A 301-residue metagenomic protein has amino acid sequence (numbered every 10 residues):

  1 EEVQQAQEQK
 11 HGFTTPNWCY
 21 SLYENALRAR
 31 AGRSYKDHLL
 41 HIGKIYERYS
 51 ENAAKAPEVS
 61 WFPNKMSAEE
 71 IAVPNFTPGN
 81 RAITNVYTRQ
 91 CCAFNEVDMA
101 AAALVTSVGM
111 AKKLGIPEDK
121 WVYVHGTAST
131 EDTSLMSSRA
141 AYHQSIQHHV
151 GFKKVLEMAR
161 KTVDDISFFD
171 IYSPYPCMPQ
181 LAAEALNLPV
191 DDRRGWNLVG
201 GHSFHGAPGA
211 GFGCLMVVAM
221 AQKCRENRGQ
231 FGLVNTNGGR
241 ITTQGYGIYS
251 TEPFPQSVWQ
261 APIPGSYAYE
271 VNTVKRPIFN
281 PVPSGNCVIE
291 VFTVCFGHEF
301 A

Functional and structural regions predicted by a protein language model:
E1-A103, S107-M110, I116-A207, Q222 (+2 more regions): Conserved "HGTGT" condensation-loop signature of ketosynthase/thiolase-family condensing enzymes that catalyze
S167-F168, F231-L233: Conserved beta-strand elements of the Class I
G209-F231: Phosphate/diphosphate-binding loops
